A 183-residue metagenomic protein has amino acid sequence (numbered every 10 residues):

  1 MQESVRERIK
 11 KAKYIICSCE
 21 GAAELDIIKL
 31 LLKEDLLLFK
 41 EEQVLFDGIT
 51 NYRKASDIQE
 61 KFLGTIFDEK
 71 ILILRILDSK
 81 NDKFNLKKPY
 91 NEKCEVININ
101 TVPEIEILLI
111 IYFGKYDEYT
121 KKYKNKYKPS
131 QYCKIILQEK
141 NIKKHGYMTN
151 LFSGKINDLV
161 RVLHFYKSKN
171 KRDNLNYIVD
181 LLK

Functional and structural regions predicted by a protein language model:
M1-A12, L25-F46, A55-K183: C-terminal accessory helical subdomains adjacent to catalytic cores in phosphodiester- and nucleotide-handling enzymes
K11, S18-G21: Extended, compositionally biased accessory segments flanking or bridging domains
C17-S18, I76: Active-site-adjacent beta-strand anchor residues
